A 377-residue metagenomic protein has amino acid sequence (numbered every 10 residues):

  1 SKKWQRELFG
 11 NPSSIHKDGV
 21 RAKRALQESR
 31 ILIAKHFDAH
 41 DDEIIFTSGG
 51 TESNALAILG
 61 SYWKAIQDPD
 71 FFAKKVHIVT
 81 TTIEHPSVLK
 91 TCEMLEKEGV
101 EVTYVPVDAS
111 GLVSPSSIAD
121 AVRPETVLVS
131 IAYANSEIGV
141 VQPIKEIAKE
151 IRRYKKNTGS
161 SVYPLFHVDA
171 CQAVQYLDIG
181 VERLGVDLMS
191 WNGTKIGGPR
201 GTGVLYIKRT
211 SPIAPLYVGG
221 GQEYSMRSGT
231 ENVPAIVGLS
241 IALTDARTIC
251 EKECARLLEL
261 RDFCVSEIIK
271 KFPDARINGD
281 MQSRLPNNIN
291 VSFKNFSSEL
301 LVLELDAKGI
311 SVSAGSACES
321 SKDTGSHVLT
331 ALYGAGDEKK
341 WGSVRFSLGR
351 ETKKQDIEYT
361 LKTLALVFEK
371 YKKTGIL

Functional and structural regions predicted by a protein language model:
S1-L377: Pyridoxal 5′-phosphate
